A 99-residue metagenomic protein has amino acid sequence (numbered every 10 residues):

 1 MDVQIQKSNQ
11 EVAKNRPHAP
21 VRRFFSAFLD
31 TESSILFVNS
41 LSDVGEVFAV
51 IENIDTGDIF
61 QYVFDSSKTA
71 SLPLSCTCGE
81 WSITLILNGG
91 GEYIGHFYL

Functional and structural regions predicted by a protein language model:
M1-D30: Transition segment at domain starts
E32-F37: Structural beta-strand segments of beta-rich domains
N39-S42, L87: Non-cytosolic beta-sheet module surface loops
L41-E46, T77-C78: Short proline/glycine-enriched turn/loop motifs at strand-loop junctions of beta-rich domains
F48-E52: Beta-strand signatures of extracellular beta-sandwich domains
I54-G57: Short, glycine-anchored, charge-dense loop/turn motifs used at functional sites
Y62, G90-L99: Edge beta-strands of extracellular beta-sandwich domains
S66-L87: Short, surface-exposed loop/turn motifs with a glycine/proline- and acidic-biased composition
